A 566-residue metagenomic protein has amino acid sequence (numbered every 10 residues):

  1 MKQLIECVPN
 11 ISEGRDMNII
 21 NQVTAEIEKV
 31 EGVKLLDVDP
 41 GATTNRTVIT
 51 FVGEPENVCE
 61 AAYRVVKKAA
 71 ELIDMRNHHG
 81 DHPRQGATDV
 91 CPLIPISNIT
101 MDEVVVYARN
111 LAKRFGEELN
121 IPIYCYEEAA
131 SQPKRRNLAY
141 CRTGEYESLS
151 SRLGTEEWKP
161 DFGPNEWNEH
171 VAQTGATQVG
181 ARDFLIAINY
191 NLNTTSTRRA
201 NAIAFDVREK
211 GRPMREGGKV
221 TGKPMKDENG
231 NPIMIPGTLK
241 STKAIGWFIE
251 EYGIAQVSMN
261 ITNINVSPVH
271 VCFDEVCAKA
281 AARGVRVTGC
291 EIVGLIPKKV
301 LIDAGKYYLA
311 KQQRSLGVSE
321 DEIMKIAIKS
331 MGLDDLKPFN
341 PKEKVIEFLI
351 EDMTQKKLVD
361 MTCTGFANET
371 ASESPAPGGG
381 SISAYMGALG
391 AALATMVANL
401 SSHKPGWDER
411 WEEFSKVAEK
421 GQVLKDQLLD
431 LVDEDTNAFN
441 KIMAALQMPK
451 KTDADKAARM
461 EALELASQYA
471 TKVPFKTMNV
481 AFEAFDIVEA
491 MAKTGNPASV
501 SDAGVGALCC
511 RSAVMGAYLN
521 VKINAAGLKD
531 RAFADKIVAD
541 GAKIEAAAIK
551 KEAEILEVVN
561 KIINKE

Functional and structural regions predicted by a protein language model:
M1-G365, S372, K450, A458 (+1 more regions): Long, contiguous binding/interaction regions
P9, G80, Q85-P92, N263 (+2 more regions): Conserved phosphate/anionic-ligand binding catalytic regions in large, soluble enzymes, centered on
T50, E54, T195, L358 (+8 more regions): Non-transmembrane, amphipathic alpha-helical segments
L111, I121-C125, K134-L138, A484-I487 (+1 more regions): Preference for long, well-ordered alpha-helical segments
F184-I186, A438-L508, S512, N524: Amphipathic alpha-helical interface segments
M353-E413: Conserved small-residue-rich
V397, K425-V432, F439, T471-M478 (+5 more regions): A structural signal for well-ordered alpha-helices, especially hydrophobic packing surfaces of coiled-coils
H403-P449, I544-A553: A structural-propensity feature for long, helix-poor, extended segments
